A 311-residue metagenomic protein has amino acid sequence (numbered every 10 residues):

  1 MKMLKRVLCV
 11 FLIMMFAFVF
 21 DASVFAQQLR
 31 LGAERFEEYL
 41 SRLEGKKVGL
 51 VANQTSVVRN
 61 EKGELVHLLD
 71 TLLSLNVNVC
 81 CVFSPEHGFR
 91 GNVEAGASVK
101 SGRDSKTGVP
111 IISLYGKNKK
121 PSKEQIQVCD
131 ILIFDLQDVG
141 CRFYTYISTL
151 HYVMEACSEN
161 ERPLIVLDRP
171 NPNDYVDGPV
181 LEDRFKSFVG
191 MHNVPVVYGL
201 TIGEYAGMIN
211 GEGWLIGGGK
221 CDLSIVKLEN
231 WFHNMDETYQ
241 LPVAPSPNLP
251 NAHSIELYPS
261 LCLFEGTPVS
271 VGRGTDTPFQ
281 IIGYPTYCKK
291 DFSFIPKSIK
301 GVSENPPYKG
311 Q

Functional and structural regions predicted by a protein language model:
M1-Q28: Bacterial Sec-dependent N-terminal signal peptides
Q28-V77: N-terminal phosphate-binding or glycine-rich loops at protein starts, especially the Walker A/P-loop of NTPases
N78-E86, L167: Short internal beta-strands
R90-A95, I165-K186: Glycine-rich, charge-decorated loop segments at or immediately adjacent to ligand/cofactor-binding or catalytic sites
K100-V128, C141: Glycine-rich oxoanion-binding loops at beta->alpha junctions
D138-L150: Glycine/threonine-rich flexible loop motifs
K186-S260: Conserved anion/nucleotide-ligand pocket segment
N230-G310: Glycine-rich, aromatic-lined ligand/substrate-binding cores of catalytic and carbohydrate-binding domains
